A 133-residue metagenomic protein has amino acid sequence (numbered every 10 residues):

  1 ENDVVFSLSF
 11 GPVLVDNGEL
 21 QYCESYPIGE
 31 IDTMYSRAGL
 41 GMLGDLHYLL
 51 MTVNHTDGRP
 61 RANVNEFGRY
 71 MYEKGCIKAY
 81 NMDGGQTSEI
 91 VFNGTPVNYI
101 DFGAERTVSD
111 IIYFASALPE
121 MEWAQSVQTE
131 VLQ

Functional and structural regions predicted by a protein language model:
E1-Q133: Gly/Ser/Thr/Pro-rich low-complexity, intrinsically disordered segments
